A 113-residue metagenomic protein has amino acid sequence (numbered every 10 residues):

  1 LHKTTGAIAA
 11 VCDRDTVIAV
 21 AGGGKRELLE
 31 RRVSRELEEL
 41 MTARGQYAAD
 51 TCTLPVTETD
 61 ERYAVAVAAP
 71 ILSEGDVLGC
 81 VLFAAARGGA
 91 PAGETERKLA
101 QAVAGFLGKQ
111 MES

Functional and structural regions predicted by a protein language model:
L1-D60: Structured interaction and signal-relay segments at domain junctions
H2-T4, R32-E39, G45-Y47, C80-S113: Juxtadomain coupling helices with adjacent low-complexity linkers
E61-V65, E94: Short, well-ordered coil↔helix boundary/capping segments
A64-L72: A short, aliphatic-rich beta-strand micro-motif
I71-V81: Short hydrophobic/glycine-rich mini-motifs in sensory/regulatory modules that couple input to downstream signaling
